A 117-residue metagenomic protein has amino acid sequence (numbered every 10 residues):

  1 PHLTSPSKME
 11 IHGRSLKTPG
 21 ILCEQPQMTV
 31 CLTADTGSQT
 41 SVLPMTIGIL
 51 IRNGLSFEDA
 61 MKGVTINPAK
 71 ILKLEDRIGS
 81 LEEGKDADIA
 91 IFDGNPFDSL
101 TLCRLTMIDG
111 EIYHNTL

Functional and structural regions predicted by a protein language model:
P1-F92: His/Asp/Glu-enriched, well-ordered alpha-helical/loop segment that forms or immediately abuts the divalent-metal
K70, E82-L117: C-terminal cap of metal-dependent C-N hydrolases
